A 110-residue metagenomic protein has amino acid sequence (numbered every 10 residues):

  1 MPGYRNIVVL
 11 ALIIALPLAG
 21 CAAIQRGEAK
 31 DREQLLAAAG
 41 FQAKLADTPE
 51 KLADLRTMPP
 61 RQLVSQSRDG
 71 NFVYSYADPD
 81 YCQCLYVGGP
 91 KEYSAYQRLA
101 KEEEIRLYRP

Functional and structural regions predicted by a protein language model:
M1-V9: Bacterial N-terminal signal peptides that target proteins for export
P17-G20: C-terminal motif of bacterial Sec signal peptides marking the signal peptidase cleavage site
A22-Q25: Bacterial signal peptide processing site
E33-A53: Compact soluble domain cores
L52-P110: Intrinsically disordered, glycine/charged-rich N-terminal periplasmic/extracytoplasmic linker segments that lie
